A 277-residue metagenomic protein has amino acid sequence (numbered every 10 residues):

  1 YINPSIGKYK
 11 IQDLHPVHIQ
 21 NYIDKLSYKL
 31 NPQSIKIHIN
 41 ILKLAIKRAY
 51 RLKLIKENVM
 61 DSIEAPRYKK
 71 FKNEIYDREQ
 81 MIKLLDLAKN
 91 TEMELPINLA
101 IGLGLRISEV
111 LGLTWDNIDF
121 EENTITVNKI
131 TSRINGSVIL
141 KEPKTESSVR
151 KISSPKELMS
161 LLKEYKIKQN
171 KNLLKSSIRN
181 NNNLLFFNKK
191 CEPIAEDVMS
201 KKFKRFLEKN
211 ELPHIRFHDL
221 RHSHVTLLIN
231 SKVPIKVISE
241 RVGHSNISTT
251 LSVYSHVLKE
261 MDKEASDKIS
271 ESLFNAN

Functional and structural regions predicted by a protein language model:
Y1-L54, K70, E192-V198, P213-D219: N-terminal core-binding DNA-recognition domain of tyrosine site-specific recombinases/integrases
K29-P32, D86, N90-M93, L103 (+5 more regions): Short, basic (Lys/Arg/His-rich) helix/loop patches that form interaction surfaces in the mid-to-C-terminal regions
K29-P32, K36, R51-E57, D61-L113 (+5 more regions): Basic, Lys/Arg- and aromatic-enriched nucleic-acid-binding interface segment
A49-V59, D119-K129, L162-S176: Proline-centered turn/helix-capping motifs that create local helix->coil transitions or kinks
I75, T131, M159, V242-K268: Catalytic-site neighborhood detector that most strongly recognizes the C-terminal catalytic loop/helix of tyrosine
D86, E122, N135-V149, S153-L158 (+4 more regions): C-terminal secondary-structure termini that scaffold catalytic or DNA-interacting sites
N117-T124, H214, V233-S255: Short, polar N-cap/turn motifs at the start of nucleic acid-interacting alpha helices
